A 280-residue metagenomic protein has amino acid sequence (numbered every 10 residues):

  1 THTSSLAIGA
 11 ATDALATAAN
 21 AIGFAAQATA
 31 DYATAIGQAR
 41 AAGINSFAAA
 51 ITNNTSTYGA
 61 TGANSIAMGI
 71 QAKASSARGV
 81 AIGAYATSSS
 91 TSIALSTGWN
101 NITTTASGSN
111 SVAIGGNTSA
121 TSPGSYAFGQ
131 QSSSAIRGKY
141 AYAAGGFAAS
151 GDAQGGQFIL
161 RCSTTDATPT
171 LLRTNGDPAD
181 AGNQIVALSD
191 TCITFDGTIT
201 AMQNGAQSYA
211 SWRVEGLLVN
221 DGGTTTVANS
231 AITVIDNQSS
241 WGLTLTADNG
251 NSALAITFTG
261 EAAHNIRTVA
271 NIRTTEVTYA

Functional and structural regions predicted by a protein language model:
T1-P178: Glycine- and small/polar-enriched repetitive beta-structure motifs of secreted/surface proteins
A148-I193, T200-A210, G223-N265, Y279-A280: Surface-exposed ligand/attachment interfaces on beta-rich extracellular proteins
R213-N220: Short beta-strand elements
H264-I272: Edge beta-strands of jelly-roll/beta-sandwich modules across compartments, strongly enriched in secreted/luminal
I272-Y279: Short beta-strand-to-coil "C-cap" segments at the C-terminal boundary of structured domains/repeats, marking
